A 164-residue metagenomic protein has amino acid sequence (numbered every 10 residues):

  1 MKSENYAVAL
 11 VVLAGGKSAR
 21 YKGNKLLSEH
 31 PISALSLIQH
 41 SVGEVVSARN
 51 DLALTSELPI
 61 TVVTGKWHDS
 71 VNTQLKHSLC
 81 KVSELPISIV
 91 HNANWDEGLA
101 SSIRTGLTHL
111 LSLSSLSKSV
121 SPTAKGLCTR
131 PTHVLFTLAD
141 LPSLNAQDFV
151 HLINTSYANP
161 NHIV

Functional and structural regions predicted by a protein language model:
K2-D69: N-terminal glycine-rich phosphate-binding loop and ensuing alpha1 helix
L10, P59-V62, I89, V134 (+1 more regions): Hydrophobic/aromatic residues located in beta-strands of well-ordered beta-sheets within soluble catalytic
G16-S18, W67, W95, A139-P142: Short glycine-rich anion-binding loops that position phosphate/pyrophosphate groups of nucleotides and phosphorylated
N24, S56-E57, E84-P86, P160-N161: A generic structural signal for alpha->beta connector loops
I32, S47-S56, H77-L85, L111-R130: Intrinsically disordered, low-complexity terminal tails and inter-domain linkers enriched for S/T/G/P/D/E
D69-H77: Acidic helix N-cap motif at the loop->helix transition within catalytic regions of sugar-transfer enzymes
S83-E97: Conserved donor nucleotide-binding strand/loop of the catalytic core
E97-V164: Conserved beta-loop-beta/alpha segment of the NTase-like Rossmann-fold superfamily that binds/positions NTPs
